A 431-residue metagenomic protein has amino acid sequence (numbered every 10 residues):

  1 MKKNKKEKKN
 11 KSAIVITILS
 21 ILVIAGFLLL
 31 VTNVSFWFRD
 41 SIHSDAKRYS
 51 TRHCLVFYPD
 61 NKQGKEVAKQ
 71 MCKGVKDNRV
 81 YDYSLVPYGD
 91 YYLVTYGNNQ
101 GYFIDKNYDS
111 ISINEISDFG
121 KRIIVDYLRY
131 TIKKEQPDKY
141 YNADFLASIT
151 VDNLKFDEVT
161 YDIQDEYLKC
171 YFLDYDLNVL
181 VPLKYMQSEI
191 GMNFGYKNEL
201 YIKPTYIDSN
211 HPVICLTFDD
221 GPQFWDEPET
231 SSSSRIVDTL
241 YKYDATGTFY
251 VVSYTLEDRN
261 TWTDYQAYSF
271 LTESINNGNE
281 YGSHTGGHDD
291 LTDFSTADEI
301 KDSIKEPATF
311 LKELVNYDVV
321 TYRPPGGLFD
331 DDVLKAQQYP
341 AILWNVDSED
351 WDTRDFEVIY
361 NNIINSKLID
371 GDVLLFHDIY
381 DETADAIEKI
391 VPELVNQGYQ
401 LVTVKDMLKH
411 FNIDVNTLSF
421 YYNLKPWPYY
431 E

Functional and structural regions predicted by a protein language model:
K2-N4, N10-S20, G26-S209: Compositionally biased intrinsically disordered regions enriched in Thr/Gly
G64-C72, G101, G120-K121, V125 (+10 more regions): Extracytoplasmic/secreted envelope proteins and their assembly/folding machinery, especially bacterial periplasmic
L93-T95, F103, C215-T217, T321 (+1 more regions): Soluble periplasmic/extracytoplasmic beta-strand elements of cell-envelope proteins
N98, A245, Q337-P340: Short glycine/proline-enriched coil/turn segments at helix->beta-strand junctions
Y171-P204, P392-E431: Low-complexity, Gly/Ser/Thr/Pro-rich intrinsically disordered linker/tail segments
K197-T292, E299, S303-E313, D318 (+1 more regions): Active-site beta->alpha N-cap acidic-glycine motif
D258-Q266, N276, G282, G286-Q400 (+1 more regions): Catalytic domains of cell-wall/extracellular-matrix polysaccharide-remodeling enzymes, centered on de-N-acetylation
